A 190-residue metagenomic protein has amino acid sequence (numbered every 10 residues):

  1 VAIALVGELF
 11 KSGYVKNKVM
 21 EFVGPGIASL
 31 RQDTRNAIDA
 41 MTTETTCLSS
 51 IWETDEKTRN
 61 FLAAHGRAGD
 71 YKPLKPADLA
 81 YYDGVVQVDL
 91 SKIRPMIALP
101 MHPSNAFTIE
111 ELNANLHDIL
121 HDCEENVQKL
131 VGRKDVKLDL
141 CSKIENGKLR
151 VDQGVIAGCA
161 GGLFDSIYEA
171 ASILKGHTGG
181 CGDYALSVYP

Functional and structural regions predicted by a protein language model:
V1-P190: Fe-S-dependent hydro-lyases/dehydratases of central metabolism
